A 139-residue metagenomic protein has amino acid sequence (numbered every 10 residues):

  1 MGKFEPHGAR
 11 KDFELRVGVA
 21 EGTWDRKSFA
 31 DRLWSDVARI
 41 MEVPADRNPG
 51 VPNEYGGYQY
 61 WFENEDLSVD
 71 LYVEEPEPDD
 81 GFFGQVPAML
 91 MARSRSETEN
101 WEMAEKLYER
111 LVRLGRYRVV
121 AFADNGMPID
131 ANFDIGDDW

Functional and structural regions predicted by a protein language model:
M1, E102-W139: Acidic, proline/glycine-rich low-complexity IDRs
M1-D12, D80-P87, S94-E97, N125-M127 (+1 more regions): N-terminal low-complexity, intrinsically disordered segments
M1-V43, I135-W139: Short, extreme N-terminal segment that most often corresponds to the first beta-strand
F4, R39-S96: Short, intrinsically disordered low-complexity segments
G18-E21, R93-E97: Structural motif
G22, E54, M127-P128: Short, catalytically relevant binding-site loops at active-site mouths
K27-W34, E99-L107: Well-ordered, non-membrane alpha-helical segments in soluble/globular domains
W34-D46, E109-R118: A common structural junction motif
